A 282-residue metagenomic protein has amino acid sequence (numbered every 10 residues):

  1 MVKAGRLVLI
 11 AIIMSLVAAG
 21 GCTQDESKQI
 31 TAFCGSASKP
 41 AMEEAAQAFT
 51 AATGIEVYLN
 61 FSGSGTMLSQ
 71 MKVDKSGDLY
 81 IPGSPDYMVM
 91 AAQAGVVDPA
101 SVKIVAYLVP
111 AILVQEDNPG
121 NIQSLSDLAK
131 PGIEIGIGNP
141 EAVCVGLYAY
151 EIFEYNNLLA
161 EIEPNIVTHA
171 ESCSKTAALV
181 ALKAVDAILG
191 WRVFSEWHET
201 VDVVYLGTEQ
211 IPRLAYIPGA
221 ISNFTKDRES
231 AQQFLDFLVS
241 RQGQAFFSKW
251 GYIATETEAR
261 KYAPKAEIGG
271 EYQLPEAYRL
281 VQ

Functional and structural regions predicted by a protein language model:
M1-Q24: Secretory targeting signatures
C22-N60, G65-K75, S84-P85, V89-A94 (+2 more regions): Exported/periplasmic ABC-transporter solute-binding proteins
